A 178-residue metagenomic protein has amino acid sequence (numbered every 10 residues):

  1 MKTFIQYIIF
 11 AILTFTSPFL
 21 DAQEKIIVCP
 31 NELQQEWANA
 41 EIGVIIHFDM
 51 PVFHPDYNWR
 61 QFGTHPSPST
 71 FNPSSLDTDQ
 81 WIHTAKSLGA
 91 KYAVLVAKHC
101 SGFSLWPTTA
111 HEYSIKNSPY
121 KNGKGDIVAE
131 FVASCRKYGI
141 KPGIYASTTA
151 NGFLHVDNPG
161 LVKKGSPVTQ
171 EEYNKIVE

Functional and structural regions predicted by a protein language model:
M1-Q23: Bacterial Sec-dependent N-terminal signal peptides
A22-E178: Mature catalytic domains of secreted/periplasmic carbohydrate-active enzymes
